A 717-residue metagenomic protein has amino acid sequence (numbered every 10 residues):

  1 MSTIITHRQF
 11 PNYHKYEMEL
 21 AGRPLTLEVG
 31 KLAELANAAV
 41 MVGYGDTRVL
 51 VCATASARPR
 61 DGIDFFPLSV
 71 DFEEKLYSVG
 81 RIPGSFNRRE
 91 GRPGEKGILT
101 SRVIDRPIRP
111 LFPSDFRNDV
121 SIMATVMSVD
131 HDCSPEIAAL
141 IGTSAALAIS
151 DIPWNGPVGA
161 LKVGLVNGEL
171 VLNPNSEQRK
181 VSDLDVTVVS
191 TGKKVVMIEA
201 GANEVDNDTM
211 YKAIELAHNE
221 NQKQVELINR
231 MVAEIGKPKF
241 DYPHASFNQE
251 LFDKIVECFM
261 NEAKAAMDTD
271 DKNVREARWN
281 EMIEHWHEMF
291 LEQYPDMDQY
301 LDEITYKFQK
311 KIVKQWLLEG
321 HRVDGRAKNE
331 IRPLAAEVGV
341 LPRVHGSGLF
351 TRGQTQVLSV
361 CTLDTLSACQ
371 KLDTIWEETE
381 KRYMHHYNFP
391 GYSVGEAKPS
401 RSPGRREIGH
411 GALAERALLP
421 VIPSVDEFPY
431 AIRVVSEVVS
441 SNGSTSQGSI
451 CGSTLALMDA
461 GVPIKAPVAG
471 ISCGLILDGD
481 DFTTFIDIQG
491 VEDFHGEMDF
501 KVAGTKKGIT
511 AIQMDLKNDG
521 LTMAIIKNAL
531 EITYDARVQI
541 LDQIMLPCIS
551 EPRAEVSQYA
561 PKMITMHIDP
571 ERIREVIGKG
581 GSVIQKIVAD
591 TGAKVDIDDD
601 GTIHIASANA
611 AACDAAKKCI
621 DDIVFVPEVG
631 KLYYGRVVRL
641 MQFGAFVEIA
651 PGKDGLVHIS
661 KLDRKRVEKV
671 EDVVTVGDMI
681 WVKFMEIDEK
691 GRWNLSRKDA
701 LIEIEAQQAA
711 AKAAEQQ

Functional and structural regions predicted by a protein language model:
S2-S56, D241-E377, P561-E575, V583 (+1 more regions): Extended amphipathic alpha-helical scaffolds
T3-H14, L20-R23, N37, R48 (+10 more regions): Alpha/propeptide regions of enzymes that mature by internal proteolysis
P24, A36-S121, V126-S128, C133 (+6 more regions): Glycine-rich, flexible beta-strand/loop modules in the N-terminal catalytic cores of phosphate-handling
A38-M41, C133-D151, V338-C361, N442-V462 (+1 more regions): Conserved phosphate/anionic-ligand binding catalytic regions in large, soluble enzymes, centered on
R106-S114, I149, T365-A368, P390-G395 (+11 more regions): Conserved helix-loop functional segments at active or binding sites
S114-V120, N155-P157, Q224-Y242, N273-V274 (+6 more regions): Flexible, glycine/charged-enriched surface loops at secondary-structure junctions
D151-M267, L457-A554: Mobile "lid/hinge" segments at catalytic clefts and subdomain interfaces of large enzymes
Y559-P561, P570-Q717: Single-stranded RNA-binding regions, centering on S1/OB-family and related RNA-binding modules
